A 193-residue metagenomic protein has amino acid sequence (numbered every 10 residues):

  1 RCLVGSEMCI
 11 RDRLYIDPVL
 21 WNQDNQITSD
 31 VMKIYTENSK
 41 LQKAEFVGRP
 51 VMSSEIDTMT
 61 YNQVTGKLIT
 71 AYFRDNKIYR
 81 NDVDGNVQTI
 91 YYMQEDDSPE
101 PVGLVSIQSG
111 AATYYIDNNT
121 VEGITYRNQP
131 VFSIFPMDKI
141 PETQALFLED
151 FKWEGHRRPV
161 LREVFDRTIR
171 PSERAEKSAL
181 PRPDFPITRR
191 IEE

Functional and structural regions predicted by a protein language model:
C2-I10: Short, small-residue-biased leader/transition segments that mark boundaries at the very start of proteins
S6, Q23-V31, T58-I69, P99-A111: Amphipathic hydrophobic-ligand
L14-W21, V47-M52: Transmembrane beta-strand segments that form the barrel wall of outer-membrane beta-barrel proteins
I16, T36, G48, F73 (+4 more regions): Residues on the solvent-exposed faces and adjacent turns of beta-rich solenoids used to engage binding targets
N38-V51, T58-N62, D75-Y91: Small-residue helix/turn framework positions
S53-D57, Y92-P101: A cross-kingdom feature marking solvent-exposed beta-strand/loop segments within repeated, beta-rich binding/scaffold
D75, Y91, P99-G103, Q108 (+1 more regions): Long, low-hydrophobicity, solvent-exposed regions enriched in small/turn-prone and acidic residues
